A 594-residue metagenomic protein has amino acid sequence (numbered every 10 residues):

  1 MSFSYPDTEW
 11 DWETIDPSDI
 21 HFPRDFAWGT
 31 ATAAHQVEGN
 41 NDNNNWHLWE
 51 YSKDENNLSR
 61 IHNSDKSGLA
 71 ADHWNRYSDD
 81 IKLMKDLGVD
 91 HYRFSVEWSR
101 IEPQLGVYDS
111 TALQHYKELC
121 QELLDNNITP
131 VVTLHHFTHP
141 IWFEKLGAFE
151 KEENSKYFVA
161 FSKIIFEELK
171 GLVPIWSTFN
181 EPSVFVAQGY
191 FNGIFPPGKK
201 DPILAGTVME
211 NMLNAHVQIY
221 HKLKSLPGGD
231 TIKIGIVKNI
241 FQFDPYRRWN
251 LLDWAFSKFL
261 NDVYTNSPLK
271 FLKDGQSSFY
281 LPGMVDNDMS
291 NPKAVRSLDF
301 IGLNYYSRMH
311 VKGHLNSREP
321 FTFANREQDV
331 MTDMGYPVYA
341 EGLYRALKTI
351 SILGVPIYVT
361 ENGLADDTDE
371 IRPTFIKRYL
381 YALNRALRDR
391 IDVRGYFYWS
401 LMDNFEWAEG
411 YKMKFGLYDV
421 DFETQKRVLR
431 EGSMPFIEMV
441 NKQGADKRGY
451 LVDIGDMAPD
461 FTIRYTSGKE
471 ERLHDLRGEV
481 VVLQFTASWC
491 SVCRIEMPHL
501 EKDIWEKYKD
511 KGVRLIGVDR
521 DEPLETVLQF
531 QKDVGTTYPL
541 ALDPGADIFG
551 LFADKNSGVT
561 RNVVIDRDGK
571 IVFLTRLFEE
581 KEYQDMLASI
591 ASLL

Functional and structural regions predicted by a protein language model:
S2-N56, R60-I61, P103-L105, L113-R372 (+2 more regions): Active-site region of glycoside hydrolase catalytic domains
R76-E97, F300: Catalytic domains of carbohydrate-active enzymes, especially glycoside hydrolases
A445-D460, R477, Q529: N-proximal helix/coil linker or "cap" segments that precede and/or mark the start of modular domains
F461-V481, F552: A short beta-strand-turn-helix
V482-L483, L515: Hydrophobic beta-strand anchors of alpha/beta hydrolase catalytic cores
F485-K502: Conserved redox-active cysteine motifs that mediate thiol-disulfide chemistry, especially di-cysteine Cys-X(1-2)-Cys
I495, I504-A546: Conserved segment of the thioredoxin-like fold in thiol-based oxidoreductases
K532-T537, D543-A591: Thiol/disulfide oxidoreductase modules built on the thioredoxin-like
